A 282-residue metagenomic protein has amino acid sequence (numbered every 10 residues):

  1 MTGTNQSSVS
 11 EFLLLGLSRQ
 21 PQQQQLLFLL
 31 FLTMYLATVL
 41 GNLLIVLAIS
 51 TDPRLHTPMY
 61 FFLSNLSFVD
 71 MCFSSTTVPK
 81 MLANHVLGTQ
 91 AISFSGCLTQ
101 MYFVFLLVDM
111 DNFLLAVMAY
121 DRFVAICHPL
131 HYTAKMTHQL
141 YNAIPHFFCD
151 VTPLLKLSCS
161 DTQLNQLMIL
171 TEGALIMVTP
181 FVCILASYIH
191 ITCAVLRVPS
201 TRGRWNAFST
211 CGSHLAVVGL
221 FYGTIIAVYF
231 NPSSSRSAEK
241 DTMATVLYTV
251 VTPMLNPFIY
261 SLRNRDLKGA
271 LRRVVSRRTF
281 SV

Functional and structural regions predicted by a protein language model:
M1-V282: Transmembrane helical core of 7TM receptor-like proteins
